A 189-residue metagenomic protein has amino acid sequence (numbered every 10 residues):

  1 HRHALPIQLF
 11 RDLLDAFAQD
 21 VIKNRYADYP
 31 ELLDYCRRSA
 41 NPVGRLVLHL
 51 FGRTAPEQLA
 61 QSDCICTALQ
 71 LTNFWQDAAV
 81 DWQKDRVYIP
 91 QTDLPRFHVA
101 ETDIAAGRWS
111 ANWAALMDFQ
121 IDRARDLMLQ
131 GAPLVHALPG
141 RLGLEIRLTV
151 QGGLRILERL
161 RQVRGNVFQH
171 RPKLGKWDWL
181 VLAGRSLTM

Functional and structural regions predicted by a protein language model:
H1-A68, W75, A79-M189: Catalytic cores of Mg2+-dependent Asp-rich isoprenoid enzymes
